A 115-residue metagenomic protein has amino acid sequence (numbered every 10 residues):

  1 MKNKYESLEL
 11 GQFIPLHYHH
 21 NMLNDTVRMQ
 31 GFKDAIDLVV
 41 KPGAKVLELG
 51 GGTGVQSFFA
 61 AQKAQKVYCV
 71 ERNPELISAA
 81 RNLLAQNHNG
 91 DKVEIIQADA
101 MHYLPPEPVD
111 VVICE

Functional and structural regions predicted by a protein language model:
M1-I14: N-terminal, positively charged/glycine-rich alpha-helical extensions of SAM-dependent methyltransferases
I14-M29: Class I SAM-dependent methyltransferase Rossmann-like catalytic core, especially the SAM/SAH-binding loop
D25-G43: Conserved alpha-helix/loop element of class I SAM-dependent methyltransferases that forms part of the SAM/SAH-binding
G43-G52: Conserved class I S-adenosyl-L-methionine
T53-Q65: Conserved SAM-binding loop of SAM-dependent methyltransferases across substrates and taxa, primarily the Class I
K66-E71: Conserved SAM-binding motif I beta-strand of class I
S78-P106: S-adenosyl-L-methionine
V109-E115: Short SAM/SAH-binding signature in class I
